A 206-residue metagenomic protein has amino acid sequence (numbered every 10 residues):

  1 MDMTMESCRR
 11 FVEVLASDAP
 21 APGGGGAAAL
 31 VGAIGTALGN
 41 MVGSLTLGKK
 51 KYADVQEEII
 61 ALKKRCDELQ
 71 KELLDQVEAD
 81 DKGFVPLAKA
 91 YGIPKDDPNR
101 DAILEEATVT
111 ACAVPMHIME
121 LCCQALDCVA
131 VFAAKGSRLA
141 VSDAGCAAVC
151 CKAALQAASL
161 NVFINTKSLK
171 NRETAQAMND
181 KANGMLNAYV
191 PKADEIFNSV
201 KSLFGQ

Functional and structural regions predicted by a protein language model:
M1-L15, E120-V131: Acidic-glycine-rich active-site phosphate/pyrophosphate-binding loop
S17-N40, A140-A158: Conserved phosphate/anionic-ligand binding catalytic regions in large, soluble enzymes, centered on
L30-I34, L62, L69-Q76, A107 (+6 more regions): Amphipathic alpha-helix face/heptad-repeat signature
M41-A53: Transmembrane signal-anchor/signal-peptide helices with a preference for the extracytoplasmic
K50-K89, M185: A structural-propensity feature for long, helix-poor, extended segments
A79-Y91, A193-Q206: Long, charge-rich low-complexity segments
D80-V149, A153, N165: Amphipathic alpha-helical interface segments
I118, A125-C128, A140-S199, Q206: Preference for long, well-ordered alpha-helical segments
